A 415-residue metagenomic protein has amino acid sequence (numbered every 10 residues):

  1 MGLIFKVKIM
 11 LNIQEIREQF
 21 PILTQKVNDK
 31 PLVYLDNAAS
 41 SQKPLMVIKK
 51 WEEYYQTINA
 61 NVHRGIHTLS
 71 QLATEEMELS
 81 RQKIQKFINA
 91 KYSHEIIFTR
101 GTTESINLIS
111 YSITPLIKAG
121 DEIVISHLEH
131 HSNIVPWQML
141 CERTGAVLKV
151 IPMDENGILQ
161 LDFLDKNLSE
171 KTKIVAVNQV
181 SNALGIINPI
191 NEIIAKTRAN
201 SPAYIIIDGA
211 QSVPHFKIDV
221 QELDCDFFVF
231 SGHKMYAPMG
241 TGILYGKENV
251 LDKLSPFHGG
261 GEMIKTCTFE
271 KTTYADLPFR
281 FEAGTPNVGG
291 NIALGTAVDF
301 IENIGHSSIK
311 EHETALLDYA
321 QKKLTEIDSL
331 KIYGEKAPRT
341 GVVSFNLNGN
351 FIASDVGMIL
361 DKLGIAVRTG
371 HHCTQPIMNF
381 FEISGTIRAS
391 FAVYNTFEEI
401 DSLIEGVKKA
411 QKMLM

Functional and structural regions predicted by a protein language model:
G2-M415: Pyridoxal 5′-phosphate
